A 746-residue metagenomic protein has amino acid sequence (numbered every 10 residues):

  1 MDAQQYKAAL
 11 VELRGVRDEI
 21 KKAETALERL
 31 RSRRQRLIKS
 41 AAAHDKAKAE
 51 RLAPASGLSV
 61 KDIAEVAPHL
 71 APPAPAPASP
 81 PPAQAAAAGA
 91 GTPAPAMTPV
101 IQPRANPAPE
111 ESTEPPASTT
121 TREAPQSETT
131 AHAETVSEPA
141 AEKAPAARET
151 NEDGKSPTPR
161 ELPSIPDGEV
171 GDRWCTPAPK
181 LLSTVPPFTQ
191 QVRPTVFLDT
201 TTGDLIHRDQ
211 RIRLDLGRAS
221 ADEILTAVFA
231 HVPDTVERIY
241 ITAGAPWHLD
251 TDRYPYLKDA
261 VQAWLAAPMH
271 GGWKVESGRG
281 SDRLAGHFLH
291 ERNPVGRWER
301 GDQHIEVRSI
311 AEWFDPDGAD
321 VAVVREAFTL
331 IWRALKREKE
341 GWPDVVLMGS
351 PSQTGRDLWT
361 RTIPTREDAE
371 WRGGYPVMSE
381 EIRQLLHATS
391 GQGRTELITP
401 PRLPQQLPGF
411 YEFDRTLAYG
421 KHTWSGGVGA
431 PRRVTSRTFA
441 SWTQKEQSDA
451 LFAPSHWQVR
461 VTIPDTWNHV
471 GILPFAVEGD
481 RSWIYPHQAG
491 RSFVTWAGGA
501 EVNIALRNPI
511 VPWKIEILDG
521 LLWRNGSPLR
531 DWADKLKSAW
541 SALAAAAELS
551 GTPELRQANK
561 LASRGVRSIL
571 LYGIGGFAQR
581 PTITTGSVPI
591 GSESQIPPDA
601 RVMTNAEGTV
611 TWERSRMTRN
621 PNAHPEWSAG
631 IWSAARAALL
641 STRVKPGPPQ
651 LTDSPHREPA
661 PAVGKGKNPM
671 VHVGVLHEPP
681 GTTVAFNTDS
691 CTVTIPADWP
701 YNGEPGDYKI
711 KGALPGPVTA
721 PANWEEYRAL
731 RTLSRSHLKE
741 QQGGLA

Functional and structural regions predicted by a protein language model:
M1-D18: Short, charged, low-complexity amphipathic alpha-helix
L13-R34: Long amphipathic alpha-helices with heptad-repeat character, especially coiled-coil-forming segments used
R29-K46: Short, amphipathic alpha-helical "recognition" segments used to contact nucleic acids or chromatin
K48-P54: Short alpha-helical "recognition helix" segments of helix-turn-helix
V60-E65: Key DNA-contacting residues within the recognition helix of helix-turn-helix
A67-L70: DNA major-groove recognition helix of helix-turn-helix
A76-K155: Long, low-complexity intrinsically disordered regions
E149-A746: Conserved acidic
